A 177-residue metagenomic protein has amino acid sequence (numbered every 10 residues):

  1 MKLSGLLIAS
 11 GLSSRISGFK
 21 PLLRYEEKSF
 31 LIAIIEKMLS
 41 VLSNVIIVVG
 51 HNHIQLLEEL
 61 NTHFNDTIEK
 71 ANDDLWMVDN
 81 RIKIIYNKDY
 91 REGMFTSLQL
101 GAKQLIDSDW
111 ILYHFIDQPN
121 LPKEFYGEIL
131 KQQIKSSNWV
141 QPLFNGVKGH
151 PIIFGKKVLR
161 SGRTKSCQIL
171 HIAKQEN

Functional and structural regions predicted by a protein language model:
K2-F115, P119-K148, N177: Nucleotide and nucleotide-moiety/phosphate-recognizing core
L143-N177: Catalytic-core segments of class I nucleotidyltransferases/pyrophosphorylases that form NMP-activated intermediates
